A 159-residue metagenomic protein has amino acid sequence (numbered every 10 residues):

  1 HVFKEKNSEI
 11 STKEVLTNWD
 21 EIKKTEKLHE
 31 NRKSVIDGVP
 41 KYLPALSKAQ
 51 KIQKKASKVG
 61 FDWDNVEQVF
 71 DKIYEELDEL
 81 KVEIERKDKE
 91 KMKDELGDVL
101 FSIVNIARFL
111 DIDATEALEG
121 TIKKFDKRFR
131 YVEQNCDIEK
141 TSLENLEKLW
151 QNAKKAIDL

Functional and structural regions predicted by a protein language model:
H1-L96, F101-L159: Flexible "arm" and connector segments at domain edges
